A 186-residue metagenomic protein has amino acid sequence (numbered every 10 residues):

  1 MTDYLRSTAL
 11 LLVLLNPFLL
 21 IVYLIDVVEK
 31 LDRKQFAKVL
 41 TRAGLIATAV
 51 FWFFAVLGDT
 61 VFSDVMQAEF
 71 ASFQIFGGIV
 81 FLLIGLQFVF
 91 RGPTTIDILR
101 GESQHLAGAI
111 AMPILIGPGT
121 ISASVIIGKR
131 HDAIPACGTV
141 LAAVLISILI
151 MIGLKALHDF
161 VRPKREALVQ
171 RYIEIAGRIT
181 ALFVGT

Functional and structural regions predicted by a protein language model:
M1-L14, F90-A111: Small-residue-enriched transmembrane helix starts and helix-helix packing motifs in multi-pass inner-membrane proteins
T2-T8, S63-I75, H131-A142: Interfacial loop-to-helix junctions that mark the boundaries of transmembrane helices in multi-pass membrane
D3-F53: Juxtamembrane transmembrane-helix termini in multi-pass membrane transport proteins
D32-I46, A133-A142, E174-I175: Membrane-interface alpha-helices at helix entry/exit sites of multi-pass transporters
A37, T41-F88: Membrane helix-loop-helix hairpins that form the core translocation module of multi-pass transporters
L45-F51, F81, Q104-I121, I173-T186: Small-residue-rich segments of transmembrane alpha-helices in multi-pass membrane proteins, especially helix faces
S63-A68, G153-E174: Membrane interface segments of multi-pass transport proteins and intramembrane proteases
I79-R100, G185: Transmembrane helix exit motif
